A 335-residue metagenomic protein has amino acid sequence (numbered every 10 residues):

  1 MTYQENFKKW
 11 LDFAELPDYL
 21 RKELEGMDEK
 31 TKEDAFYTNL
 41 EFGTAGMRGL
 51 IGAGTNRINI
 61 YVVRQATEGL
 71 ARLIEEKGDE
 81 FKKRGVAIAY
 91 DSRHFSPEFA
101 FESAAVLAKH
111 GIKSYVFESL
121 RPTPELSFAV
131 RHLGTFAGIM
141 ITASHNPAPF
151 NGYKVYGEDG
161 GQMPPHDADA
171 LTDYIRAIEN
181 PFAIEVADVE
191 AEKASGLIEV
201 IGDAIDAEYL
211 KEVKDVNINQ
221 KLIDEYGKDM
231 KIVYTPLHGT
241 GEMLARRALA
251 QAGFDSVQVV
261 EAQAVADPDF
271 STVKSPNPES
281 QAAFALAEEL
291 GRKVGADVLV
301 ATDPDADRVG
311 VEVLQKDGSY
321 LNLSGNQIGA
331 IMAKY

Functional and structural regions predicted by a protein language model:
Y3-S103, E192-D229, T240: An N-terminal, well-structured beta->alpha segment
W10-A14, M27, L70-K77, H110 (+9 more regions): Change "in soluble alpha/beta enzymes" to "in soluble alpha/beta proteins
T31-F36, L40, N151-A285, E289: Gly/Ser/Thr-enriched, mixed-charge loops and adjacent short helices that form phosphate/oxyanion-binding elements
R57-I58, Y90-E98, S114-R121, E158-H166 (+5 more regions): Alpha-helix capping and helix-loop boundary segments enriched in small/acidic/polar residues
V62-G69, E125, E208-E212, A283-L286 (+2 more regions): Well-ordered alpha-helical segments embedded in enzymatic catalytic cores
A87-F150, D255-G310: N-terminal small/polar loop signature for handling phosphorylated ligands or for N-terminal nucleophile
E102-H110, L133, K154-Q162, R247-D255 (+1 more regions): A glycine- and small-aliphatic-rich helix-loop capping segment at beta-alpha/alpha-beta transitions that lines
E158-G161, E179, E289-Y335: Replace "Mg2+/Mn2+-dependent" with "divalent metal-dependent
